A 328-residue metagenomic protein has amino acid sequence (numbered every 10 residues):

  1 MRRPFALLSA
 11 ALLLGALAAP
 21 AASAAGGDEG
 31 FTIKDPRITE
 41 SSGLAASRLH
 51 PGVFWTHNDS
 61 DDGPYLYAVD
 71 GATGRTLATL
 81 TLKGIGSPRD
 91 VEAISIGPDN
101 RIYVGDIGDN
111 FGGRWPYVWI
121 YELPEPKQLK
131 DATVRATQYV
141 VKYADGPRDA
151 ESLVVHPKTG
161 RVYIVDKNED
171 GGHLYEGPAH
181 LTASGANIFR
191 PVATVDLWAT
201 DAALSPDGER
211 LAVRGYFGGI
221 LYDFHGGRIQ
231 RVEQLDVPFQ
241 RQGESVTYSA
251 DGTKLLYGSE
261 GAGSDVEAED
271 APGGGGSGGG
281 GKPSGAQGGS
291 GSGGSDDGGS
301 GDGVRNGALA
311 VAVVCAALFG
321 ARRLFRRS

Functional and structural regions predicted by a protein language model:
R2-L7, L14-G15, A22-S328: Sequence/structural signature of beta-propeller domains
